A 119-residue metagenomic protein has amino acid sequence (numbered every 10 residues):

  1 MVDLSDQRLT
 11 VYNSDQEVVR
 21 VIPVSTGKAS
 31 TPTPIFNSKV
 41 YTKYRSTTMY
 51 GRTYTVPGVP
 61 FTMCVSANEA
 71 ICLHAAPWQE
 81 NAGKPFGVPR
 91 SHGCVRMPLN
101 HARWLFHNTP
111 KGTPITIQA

Functional and structural regions predicted by a protein language model:
M1-T31, I35-N37: Cell wall/extracellular polymer interaction/catalysis modules
V24-T26, T42, A75: Active-site donor-binding loop signature of nucleotide-sugar glycosyltransferases
T31-N37, Y44-A119: Exported/periplasmic cell-wall-interacting domains
